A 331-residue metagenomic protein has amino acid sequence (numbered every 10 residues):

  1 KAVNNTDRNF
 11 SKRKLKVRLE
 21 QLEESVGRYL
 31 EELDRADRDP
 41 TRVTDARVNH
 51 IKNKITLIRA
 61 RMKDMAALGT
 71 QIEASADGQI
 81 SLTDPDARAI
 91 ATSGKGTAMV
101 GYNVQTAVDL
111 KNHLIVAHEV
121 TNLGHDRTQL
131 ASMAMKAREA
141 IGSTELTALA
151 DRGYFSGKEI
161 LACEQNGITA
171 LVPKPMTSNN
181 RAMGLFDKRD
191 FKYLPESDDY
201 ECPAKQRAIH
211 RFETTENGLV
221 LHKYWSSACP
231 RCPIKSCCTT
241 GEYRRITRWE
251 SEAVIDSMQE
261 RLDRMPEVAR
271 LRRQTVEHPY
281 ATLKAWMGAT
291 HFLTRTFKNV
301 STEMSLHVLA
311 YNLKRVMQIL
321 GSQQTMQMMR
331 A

Functional and structural regions predicted by a protein language model:
K1-A331: Anion-binding and metal-coordination hotspots
